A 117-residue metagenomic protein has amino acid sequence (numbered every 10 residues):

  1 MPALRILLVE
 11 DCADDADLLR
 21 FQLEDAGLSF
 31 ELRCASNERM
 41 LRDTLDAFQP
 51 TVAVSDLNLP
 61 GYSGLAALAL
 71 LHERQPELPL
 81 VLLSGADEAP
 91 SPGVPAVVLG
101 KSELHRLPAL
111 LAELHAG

Functional and structural regions predicted by a protein language model:
E10: Conserved acidic carboxylate
A13-R33: Two-component/phosphorelay signaling modules centered on CheY-like receiver
R20, C34-V52: Acidic, metal-coordinating helix/loop segments flanking the phosphotransfer/catalytic sites of two-component signaling
E24, D43, L65-E77: Short amphipathic alpha-helix used as the core "switch/output" element in two-component signaling
N37, S63-A66: Acidic catalytic/metal-coordinating carboxylates
D56: Active-site residues of response regulator receiver
P60: The feature encodes the CheY-like receiver
